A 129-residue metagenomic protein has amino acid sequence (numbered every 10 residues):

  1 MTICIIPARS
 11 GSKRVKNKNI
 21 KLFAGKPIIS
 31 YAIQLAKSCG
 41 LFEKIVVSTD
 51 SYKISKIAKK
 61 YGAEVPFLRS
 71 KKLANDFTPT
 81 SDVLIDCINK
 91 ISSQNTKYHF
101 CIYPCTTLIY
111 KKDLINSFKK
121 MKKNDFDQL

Functional and structural regions predicted by a protein language model:
M1-S48: N-terminal glycine-rich phosphate-binding loop and ensuing alpha1 helix
T2, E43, E64, K97 (+1 more regions): Conserved acidic residues
G11, K16-N19, A63, R69 (+1 more regions): Glycine-rich, flexible loop/turn motifs
V15-K16, I57, Y110-K111: Short glycine-/acidic-enriched loop or helix-start segments at secondary-structure transitions that form or flank
K18-L22, K60-A63, T80-D82, L114-S117: Short, glycine/charged-enriched secondary-structure capping and boundary segments
Y31-N95: Conserved N-terminal catalytic core of the sugar/cofactor nucleotidyltransferase
L73-L129: Conserved beta-loop-beta/alpha segment of the NTase-like Rossmann-fold superfamily that binds/positions NTPs
